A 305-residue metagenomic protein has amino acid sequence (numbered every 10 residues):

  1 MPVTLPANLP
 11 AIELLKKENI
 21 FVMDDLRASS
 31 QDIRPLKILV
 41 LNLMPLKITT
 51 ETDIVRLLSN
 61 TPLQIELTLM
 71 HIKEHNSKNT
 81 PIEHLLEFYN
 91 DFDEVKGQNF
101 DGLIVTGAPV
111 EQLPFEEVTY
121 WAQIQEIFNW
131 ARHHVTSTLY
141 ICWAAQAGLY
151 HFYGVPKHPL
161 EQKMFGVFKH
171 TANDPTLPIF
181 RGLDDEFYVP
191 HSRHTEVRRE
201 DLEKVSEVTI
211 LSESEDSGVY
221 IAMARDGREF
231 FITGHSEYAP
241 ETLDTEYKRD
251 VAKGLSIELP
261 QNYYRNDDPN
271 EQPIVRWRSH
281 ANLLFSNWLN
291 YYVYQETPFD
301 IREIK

Functional and structural regions predicted by a protein language model:
M1-E74, Y89, V95, N99 (+3 more regions): Amide-donor transfer/coupling interface in amidating biosynthetic enzymes
D53-V55, H84, E117-Y120, Y153-P156 (+2 more regions): Short, glycine/charged-enriched secondary-structure capping and boundary segments
K73-L86: N-terminal beta-loop-helix "entrance" segment that forms/cooperates in small-molecule cofactor or anionic ligand
L85, T106-P109, N266-P269: Short glycine/proline-rich turn/loop motifs
L85, Y89-F92, F115: Helical hinge/lid and interdomain linker segments adjacent to catalytic or ligand-binding clefts that mediate domain
V105-D174: Cysteine-nucleophile active-site neighborhood
